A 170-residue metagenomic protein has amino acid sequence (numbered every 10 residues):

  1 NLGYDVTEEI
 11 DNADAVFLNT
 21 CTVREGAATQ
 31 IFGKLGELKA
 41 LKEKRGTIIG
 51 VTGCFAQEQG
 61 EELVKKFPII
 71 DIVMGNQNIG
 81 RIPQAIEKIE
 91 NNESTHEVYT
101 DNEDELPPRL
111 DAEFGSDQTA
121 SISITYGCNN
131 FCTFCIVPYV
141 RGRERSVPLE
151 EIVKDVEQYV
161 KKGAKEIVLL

Functional and structural regions predicted by a protein language model:
N1-L170: Proteins enriched for Cys/Gly/acidic motifs involved in redox and nucleic-acid/cofactor modification
